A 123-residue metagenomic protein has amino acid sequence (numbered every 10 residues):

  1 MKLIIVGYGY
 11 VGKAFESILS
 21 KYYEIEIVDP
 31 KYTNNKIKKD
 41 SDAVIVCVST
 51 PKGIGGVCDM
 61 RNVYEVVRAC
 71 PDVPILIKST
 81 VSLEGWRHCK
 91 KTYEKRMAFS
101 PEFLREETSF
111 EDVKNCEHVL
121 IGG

Functional and structural regions predicted by a protein language model:
M1-K39: NAD(P)+-binding Rossmann beta1-loop-alpha1 motif at the extreme N-terminus of oxidoreductases
N35-K38, E106-F110: Short, charged, surface-exposed secondary-structure boundary motifs
K38-I45, P71-P74: Short acidic/histidine-rich motifs immediately flanking catalytic phosphotransfer sites in two-component signaling
V46-S49, S79, G123: Glycine-rich, N-terminal phosphate-binding loop of Rossmann-like dinucleotide-binding domains
K52-T108: Rossmann-like NAD(P)(H) cofactor-binding subdomain of soluble oxidoreductases
F110-G123: Short beta-strand and adjoining strand-loop segment in the mid-core of the Rossmann-like NAD(P)-dependent dehydrogenase
